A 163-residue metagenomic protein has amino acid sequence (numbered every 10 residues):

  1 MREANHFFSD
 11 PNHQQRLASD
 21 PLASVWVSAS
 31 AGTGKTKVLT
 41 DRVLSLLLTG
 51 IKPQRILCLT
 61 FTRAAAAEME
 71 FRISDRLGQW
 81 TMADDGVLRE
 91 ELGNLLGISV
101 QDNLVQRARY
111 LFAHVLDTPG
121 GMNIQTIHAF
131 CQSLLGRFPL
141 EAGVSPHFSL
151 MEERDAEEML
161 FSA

Functional and structural regions predicted by a protein language model:
M1-G143: P-loop NTPase Walker
P119-G121, S149, E153, E157-E158: Short linear X-Pro dipeptides
A129, E158-M159: Amphipathic alpha-helical interaction segments
G143-S149: Short helix/strand-bridging catalytic loops that position acidic/His residues to coordinate divalent metals and engage
A163: Acidic, metal-dependent phosphodiester-chemistry machinery of nucleic-acid enzymes
